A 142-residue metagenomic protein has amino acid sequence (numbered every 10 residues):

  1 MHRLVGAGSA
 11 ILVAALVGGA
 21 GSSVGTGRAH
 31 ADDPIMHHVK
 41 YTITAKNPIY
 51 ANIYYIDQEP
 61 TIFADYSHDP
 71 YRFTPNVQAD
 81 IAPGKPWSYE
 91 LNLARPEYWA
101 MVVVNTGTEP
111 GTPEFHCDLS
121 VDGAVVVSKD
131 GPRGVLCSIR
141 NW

Functional and structural regions predicted by a protein language model:
M1-L12: Bacterial N-terminal signal peptides that target proteins for export
H2, T26-A29, Y41-I43, H116-S120: Primarily hydrophobic membrane-targeting regions of prokaryotic envelope proteins
V17-H37: C-terminal region of N-terminal signal peptides and the immediate post-cleavage residues of exported proteins
G25, I35, I49, G111-P113: Short loop/turn segments at connectors of secondary-structure elements within structured domains
D32-D65: Short, surface-exposed binding/anchoring microloops in extracellular/periplasmic proteins
T42-K46, Y54-I56, A82, N92-A94 (+1 more regions): A structural detector for beta-sheet-dominated domains
D57-E109: Mature extracytoplasmic domains of secretory-pathway proteins
W87-I139: Extracytosolic low-complexity repeat regions of secreted or lipid-anchored proteins
